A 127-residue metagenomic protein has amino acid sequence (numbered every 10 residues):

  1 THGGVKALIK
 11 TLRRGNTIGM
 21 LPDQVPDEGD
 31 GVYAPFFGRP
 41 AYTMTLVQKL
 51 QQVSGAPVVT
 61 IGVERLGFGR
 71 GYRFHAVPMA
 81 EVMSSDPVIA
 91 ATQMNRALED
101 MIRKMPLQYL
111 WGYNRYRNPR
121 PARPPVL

Functional and structural regions predicted by a protein language model:
H2-L127: Non-catalytic C-terminal accessory region of glycerolipid acyltransferases and related lyso-lipid remodeling enzymes
